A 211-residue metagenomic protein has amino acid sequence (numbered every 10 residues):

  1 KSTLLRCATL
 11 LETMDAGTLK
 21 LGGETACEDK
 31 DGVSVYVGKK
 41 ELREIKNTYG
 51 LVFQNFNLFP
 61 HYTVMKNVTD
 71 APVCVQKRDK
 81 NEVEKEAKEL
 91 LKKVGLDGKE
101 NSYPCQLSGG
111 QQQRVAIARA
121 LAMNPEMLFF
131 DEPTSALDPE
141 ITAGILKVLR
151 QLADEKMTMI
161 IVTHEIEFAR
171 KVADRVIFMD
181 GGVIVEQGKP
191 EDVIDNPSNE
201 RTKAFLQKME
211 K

Functional and structural regions predicted by a protein language model:
G17-D31: Conserved ABC transporter NBD signature motif
Y62-D70: Short coil-to-helix segment of the ABC ATPase nucleotide-binding domain corresponding to the Q-loop/switch region
S102-C105, M123, E155: Conserved signature/switch motifs of ABC ATPase nucleotide-binding domains
L128-D131: Catalytic Walker B motif of ABC-type/P-loop ATPase nucleotide-binding domains
A169-K171: A short, surface-exposed alpha-helical micro-motif characterized by mixed small hydrophobic and charged/polar residues
Q187-G188: ABC ATPase "signature
